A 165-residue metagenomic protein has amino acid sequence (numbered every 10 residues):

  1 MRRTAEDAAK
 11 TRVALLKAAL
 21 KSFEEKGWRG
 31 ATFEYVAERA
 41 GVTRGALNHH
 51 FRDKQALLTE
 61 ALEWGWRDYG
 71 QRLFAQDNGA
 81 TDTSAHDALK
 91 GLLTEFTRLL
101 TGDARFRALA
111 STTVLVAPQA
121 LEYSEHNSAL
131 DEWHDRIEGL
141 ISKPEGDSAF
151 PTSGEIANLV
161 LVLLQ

Functional and structural regions predicted by a protein language model:
M1-K26, G30-R39, Q55-T59: Basic, helix-initiating cap at the start of DNA-binding domains
G41-F51: Short hydrophobic/aromatic patch on the recognition helix
F51, R98, T112-A120: Short helix-capping/turn signature of helix-turn-helix
T59-G65: Alpha-helical DNA-contacting segments of helix-turn-helix folds
G70-A75, D87-G91, G102, A108-A110 (+2 more regions): Amphipathic alpha-helical packing segments from all-alpha helical-bundle domains
T112-L115, P151-Q165: Hydrophobic alpha-helical segments that form the core of small-molecule binding pockets and/or dimer interfaces
